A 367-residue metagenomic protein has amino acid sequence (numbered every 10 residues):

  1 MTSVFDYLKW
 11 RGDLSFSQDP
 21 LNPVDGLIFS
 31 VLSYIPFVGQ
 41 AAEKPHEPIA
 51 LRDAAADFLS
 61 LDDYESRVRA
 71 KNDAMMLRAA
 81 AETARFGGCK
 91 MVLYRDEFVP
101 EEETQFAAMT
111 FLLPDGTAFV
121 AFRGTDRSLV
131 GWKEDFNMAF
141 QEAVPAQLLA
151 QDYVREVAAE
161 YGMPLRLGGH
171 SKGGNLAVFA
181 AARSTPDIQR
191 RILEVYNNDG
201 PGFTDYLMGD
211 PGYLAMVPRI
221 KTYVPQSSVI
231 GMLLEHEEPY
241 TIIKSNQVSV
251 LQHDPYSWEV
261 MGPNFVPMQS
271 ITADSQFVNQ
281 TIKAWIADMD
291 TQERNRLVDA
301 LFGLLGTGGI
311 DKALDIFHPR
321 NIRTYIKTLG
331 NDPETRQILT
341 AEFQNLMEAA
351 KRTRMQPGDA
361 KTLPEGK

Functional and structural regions predicted by a protein language model:
M1-V24, F29-A108, L113-A118, F122-N137 (+2 more regions): Alpha/beta hydrolase fold serine-hydrolase catalytic domain that processes acyl esters and thioesters
G168-G173, A177: Gly/Ala-rich beta-loop-alpha elbow adjacent to hydrolase catalytic centers
A177-P186: Short glycine-enriched nucleophile-adjacent loop and the immediately C-terminal alpha-helix near the catalytic center
